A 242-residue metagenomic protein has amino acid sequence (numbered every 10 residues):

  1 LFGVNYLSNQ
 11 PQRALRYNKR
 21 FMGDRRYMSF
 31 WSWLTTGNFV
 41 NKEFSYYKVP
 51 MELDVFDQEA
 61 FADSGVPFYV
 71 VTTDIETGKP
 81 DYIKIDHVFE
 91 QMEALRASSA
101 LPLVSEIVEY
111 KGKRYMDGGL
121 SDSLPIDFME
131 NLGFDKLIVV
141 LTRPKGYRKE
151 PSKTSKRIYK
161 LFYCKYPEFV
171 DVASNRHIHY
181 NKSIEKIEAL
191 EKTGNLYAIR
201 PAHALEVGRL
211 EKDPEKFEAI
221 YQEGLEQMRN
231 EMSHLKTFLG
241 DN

Functional and structural regions predicted by a protein language model:
L1-P50, K84, F89-A97, L141 (+1 more regions): Patatin-like phospholipase
L7-N9, S155-I158, P214-F217: Short, hinge-like loop/turn segments at secondary-structure boundaries
V40-D63, H177-K182, K186, A198: C-terminal domain-closing interface element
V55, D122-S123, I184, P214: Structural motif corresponding to alpha-helix initiation and N-cap regions
A62-V140, K145-K156: Active-site gating loop/helix substructures
S152-A173: Acidic, Ser/Thr-rich peripheral helices and adjacent loops at domain boundaries
F169-H179, L210-E211: Short, glycine/charged-rich beta-strand-loop motifs at protein surfaces that mediate ligand recognition and catalysis
S183-N242: C-terminal helical/tail subdomains of lipid-metabolizing enzymes
